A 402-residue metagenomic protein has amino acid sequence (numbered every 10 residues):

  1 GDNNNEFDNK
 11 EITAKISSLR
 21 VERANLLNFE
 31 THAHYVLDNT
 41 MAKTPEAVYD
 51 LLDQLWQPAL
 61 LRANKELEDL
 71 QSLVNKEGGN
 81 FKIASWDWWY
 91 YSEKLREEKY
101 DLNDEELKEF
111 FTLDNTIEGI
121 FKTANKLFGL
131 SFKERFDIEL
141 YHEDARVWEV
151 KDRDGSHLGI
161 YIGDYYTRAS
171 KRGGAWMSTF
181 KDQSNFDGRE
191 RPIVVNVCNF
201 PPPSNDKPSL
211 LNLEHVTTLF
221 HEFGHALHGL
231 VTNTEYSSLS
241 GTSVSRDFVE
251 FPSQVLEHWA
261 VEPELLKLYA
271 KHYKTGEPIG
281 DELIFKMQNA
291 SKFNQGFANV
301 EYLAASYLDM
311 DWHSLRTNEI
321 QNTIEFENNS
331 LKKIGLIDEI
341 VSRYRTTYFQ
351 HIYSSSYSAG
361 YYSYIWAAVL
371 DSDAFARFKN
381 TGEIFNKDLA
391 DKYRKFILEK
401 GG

Functional and structural regions predicted by a protein language model:
G1-N3, F7, A14-K15: Substrate/cofactor-recognition hotspot
F7, K43, F111, R135 (+4 more regions): Alpha-helix capping and helix-loop boundary segments enriched in small/acidic/polar residues
A14, S18-L19, R23-N199, H258-Y307 (+4 more regions): Active-site-proximal, well-structured secondary-structure segments within enzyme catalytic domains
V21-N28, A124, P202, K207-L230 (+2 more regions): Active-site recognition of the HExxH zinc-binding catalytic motif
E30-V36, L230-S240, F375-T381: Glycine-rich phosphate/pyrophosphate-binding loops and their adjacent beta-strand/loop elements at enzyme active sites
L107, L113, I284-R377, L389-F396: Pan-zinc metallopeptidase signature
E222, A226-W259: Zinc-dependent metallopeptidase catalytic helix centered on the HExxH motif and its immediate flanking segment
L398-G402: Short, intrinsically disordered, charge-balanced linker/junction segments flanking boundaries in proteins
